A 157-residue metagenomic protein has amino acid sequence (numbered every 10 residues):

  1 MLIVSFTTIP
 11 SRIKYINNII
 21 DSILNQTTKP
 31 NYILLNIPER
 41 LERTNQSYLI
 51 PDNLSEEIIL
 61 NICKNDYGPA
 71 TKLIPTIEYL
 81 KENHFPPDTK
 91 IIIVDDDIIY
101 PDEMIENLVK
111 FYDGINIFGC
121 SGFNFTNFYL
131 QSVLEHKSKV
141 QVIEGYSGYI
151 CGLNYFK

Functional and structural regions predicted by a protein language model:
M1-N25, L34: N-proximal low-complexity "stem/linker" segments adjacent to membrane-targeting elements
P10-I13, R40-E42, I98-Y100, F125: Short acidic, S/G/P-rich loop/turn micro-motifs used as interaction or catalytic elements
N18-S22, P75, M104-L108: A short acidic, amphipathic alpha-helical/loop segment
I19-N31, E39-E42, I50-N53: Short, acidic, metal-binding catalytic loop of nucleotide-sugar glycosyltransferases
N36-P87: Active-site-proximal specificity loops/subdomain of glycosyltransferases
F85-I99: Short beta-strand-to-loop acidic/aromatic patch adjacent to the donor-nucleotide binding site
I99-K157: Conserved catalytic core of nucleotide-sugar-dependent glycosyltransferases
